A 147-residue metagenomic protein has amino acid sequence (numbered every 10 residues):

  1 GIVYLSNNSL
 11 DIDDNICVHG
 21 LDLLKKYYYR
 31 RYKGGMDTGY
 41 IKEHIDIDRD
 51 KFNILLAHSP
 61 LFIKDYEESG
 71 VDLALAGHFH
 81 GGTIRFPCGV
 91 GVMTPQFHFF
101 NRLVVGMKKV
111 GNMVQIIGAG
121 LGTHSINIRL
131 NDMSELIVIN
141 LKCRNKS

Functional and structural regions predicted by a protein language model:
G1, N8-S9, D13-N53, I63-K64 (+1 more regions): Binuclear metal-dependent hydrolase catalytic cores centered on His/Asp/Glu-rich metal-binding motifs
L5, H19, I54-L56, L75 (+1 more regions): Structural detector of well-ordered beta-strand residues that form the stable sheet scaffold of enzyme domains
S6, T38-I41, V92-F99: N-terminal post-signal-peptidase region of extra-cytosolic proteins
I12-D14, K109-G111, L141: Active-site beta-strand termini and strand-to-loop segments that position acidic
I16-V18, N53, I84, L103 (+1 more regions): Accessory recognition modules or surfaces
G20-D22, A119-L121, C143: A mature extracytoplasmic/lumenal domain signature
P60-I137: Conserved beta-sheet core of the metallophosphoesterase superfamily
I139-K146: Short beta-strand-to-coil "C-cap" segments at the C-terminal boundary of structured domains/repeats, marking
